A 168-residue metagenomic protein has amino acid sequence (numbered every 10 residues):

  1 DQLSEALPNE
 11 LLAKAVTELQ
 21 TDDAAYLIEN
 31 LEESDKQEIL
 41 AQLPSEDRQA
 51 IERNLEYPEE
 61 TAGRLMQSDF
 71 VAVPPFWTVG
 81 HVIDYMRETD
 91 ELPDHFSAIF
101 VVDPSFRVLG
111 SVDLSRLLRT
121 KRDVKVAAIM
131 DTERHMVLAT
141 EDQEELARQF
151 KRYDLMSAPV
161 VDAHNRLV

Functional and structural regions predicted by a protein language model:
D1-V168: Hydrophobic packing positions in regular secondary-structure scaffolds
